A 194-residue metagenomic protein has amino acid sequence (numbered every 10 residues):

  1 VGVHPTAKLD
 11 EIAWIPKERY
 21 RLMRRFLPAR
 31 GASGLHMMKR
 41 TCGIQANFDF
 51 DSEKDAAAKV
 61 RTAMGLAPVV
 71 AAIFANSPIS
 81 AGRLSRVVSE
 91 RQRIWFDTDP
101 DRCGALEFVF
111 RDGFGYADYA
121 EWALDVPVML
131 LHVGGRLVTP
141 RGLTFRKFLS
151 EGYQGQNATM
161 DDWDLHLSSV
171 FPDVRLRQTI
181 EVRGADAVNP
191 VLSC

Functional and structural regions predicted by a protein language model:
V3-R175: Loop-rich catalytic cores of soluble enzymes, especially ATP-dependent carboxylate-amine ligases and other
Q178-C194: C-terminal catalytic subdomain
